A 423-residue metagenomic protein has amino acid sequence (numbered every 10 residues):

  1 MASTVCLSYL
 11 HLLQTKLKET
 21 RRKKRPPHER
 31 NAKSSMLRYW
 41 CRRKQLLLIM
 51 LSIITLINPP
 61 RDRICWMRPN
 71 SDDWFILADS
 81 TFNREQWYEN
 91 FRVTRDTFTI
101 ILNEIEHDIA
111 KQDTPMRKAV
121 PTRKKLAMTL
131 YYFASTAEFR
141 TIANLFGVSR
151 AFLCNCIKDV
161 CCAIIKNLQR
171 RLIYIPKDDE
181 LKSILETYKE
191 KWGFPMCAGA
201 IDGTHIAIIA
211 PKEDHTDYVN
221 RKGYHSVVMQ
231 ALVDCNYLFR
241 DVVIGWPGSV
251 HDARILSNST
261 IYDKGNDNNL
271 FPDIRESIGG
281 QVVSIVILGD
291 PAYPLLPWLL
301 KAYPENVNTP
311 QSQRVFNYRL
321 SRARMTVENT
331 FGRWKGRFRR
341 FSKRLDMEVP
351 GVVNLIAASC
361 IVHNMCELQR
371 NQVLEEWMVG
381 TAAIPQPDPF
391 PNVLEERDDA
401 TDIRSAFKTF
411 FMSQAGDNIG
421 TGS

Functional and structural regions predicted by a protein language model:
M1-P115, K166-Q169, E376, N392-S423: Charged, often Cys/His-bearing segments associated with DNA-binding zinc-finger transcription factors
A2, E138-T141, L145-S423: Short, well-ordered secondary-structure "scaffold" segments embedded in the functional core of diverse domains
V93, R123-K124, H251, A357: A generic structural signal for residues located within well-ordered alpha-helices of large catalytic or ligand-binding
T94, M128, I142: Short alpha-helical segments in extracytoplasmic peptidoglycan/chitin-binding modules and envelope-associated proteins
Q112-V120, E276: Short helix/loop segment immediately N-terminal to the Walker
T122-S135: Short, amphipathic alpha-helical "recognition" segments used to contact nucleic acids or chromatin
